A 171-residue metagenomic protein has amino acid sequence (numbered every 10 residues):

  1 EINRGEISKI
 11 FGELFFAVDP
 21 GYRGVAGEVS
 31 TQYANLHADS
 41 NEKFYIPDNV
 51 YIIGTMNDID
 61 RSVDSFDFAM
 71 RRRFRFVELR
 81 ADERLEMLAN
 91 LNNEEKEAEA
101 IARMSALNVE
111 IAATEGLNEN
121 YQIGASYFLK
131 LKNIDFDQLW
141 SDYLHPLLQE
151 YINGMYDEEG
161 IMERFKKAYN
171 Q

Functional and structural regions predicted by a protein language model:
E1-Q171: C-terminal regulatory/interaction module of P-loop NTP-utilizing enzymes
